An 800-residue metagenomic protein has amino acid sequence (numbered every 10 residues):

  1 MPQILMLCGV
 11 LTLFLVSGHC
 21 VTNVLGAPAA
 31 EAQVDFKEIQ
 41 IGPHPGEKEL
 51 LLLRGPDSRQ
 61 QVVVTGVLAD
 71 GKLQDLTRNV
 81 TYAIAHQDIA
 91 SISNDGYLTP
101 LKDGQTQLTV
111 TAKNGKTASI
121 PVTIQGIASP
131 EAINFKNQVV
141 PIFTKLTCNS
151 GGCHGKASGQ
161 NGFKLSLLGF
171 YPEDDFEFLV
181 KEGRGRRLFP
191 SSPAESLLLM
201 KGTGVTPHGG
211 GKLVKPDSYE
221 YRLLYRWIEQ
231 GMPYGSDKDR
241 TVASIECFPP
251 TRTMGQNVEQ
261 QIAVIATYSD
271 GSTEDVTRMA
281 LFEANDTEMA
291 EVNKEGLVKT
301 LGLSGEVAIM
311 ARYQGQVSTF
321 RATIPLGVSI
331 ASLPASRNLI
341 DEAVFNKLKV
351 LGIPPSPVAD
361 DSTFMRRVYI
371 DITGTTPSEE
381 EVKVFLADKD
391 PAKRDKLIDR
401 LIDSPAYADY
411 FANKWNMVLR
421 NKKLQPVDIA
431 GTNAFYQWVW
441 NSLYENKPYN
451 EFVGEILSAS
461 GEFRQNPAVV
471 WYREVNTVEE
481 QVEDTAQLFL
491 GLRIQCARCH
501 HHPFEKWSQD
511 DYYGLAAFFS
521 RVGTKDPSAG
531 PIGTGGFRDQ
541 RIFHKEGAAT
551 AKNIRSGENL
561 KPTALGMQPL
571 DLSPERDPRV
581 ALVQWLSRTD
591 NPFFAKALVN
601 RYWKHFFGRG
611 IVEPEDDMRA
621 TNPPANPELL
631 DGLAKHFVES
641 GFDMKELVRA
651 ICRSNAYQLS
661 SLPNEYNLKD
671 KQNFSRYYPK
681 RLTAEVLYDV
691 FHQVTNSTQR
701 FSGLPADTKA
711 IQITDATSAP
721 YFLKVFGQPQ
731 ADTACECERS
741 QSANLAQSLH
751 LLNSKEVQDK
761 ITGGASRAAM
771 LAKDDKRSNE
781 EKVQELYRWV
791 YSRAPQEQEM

Functional and structural regions predicted by a protein language model:
M1-I4: Positively charged n-region of N-terminal signal peptides that target proteins for export
M6-H19: Bacterial N-terminal signal peptides
N23-K145, H154-G155, G159-N161, L165-S166 (+3 more regions): Extracytoplasmic soluble-region selector
G115-T117, F135-S150, L401-D403, Y407-A408 (+3 more regions): Short sequence/structural segments immediately N-terminal
P121-F176, R187-E195, M200, G204-Y225 (+9 more regions): Sequence context surrounding c-type heme c attachment/ligation sites in exported
Q230, L301-F320, A406-A408, I532-R555 (+2 more regions): Structured, non-catalytic alpha/beta "coupling" segments that mediate domain-domain communication and provide generic
P334-A406, A412, M417-S702, C737-E738 (+1 more regions): Primarily short, surface-exposed interaction patches in extracytoplasmic proteins
T695, G703-L704, Q712, F722-G727 (+2 more regions): Long, His/Glu/Asp-enriched segments that create or flank divalent metal/ion-associated functional microenvironments
